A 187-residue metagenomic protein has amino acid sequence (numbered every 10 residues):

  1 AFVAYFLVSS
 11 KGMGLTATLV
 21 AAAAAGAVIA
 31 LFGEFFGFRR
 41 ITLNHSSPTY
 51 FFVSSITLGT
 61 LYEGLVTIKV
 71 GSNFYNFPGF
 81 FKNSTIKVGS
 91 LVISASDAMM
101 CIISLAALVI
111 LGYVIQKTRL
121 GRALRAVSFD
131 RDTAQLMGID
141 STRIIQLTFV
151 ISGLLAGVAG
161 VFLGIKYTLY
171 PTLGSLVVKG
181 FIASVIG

Functional and structural regions predicted by a protein language model:
F2, G12-A23, F149-V150, A156 (+2 more regions): Transmembrane alpha-helical segments in multi-pass inner-membrane proteins
Y5, A23-I29, L58-L65, I103-G112 (+2 more regions): Hydrophobic core segments of alpha-helical transmembrane domains in multi-pass membrane transport and ion-translocation
F6, S10, L31, F35-R40 (+4 more regions): Membrane-interface helix caps of multi-pass small-molecule transporters
G12-L58, L65: Alpha-helical transmembrane segments within multi-pass membrane transporters and channels
R39-L43, I86, R125-L136, A183 (+1 more regions): Short amphipathic alpha-helical coupling elements at transmembrane boundaries
R40-I41, P48-K117, I144: Transmembrane helix-bundle core of multi-pass membrane transporters and related energy-transducing complexes
V92-T172: Helix-loop-helix "hairpin" substructures at the membrane interface of multi-pass membrane proteins
